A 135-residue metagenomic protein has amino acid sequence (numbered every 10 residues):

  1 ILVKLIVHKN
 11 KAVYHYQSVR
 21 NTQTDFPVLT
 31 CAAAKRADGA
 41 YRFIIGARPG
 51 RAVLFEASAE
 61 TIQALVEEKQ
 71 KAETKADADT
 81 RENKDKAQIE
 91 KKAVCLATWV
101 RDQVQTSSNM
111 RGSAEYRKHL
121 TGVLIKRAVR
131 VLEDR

Functional and structural regions predicted by a protein language model:
I1-R135: C-terminal structural segment of proteins
